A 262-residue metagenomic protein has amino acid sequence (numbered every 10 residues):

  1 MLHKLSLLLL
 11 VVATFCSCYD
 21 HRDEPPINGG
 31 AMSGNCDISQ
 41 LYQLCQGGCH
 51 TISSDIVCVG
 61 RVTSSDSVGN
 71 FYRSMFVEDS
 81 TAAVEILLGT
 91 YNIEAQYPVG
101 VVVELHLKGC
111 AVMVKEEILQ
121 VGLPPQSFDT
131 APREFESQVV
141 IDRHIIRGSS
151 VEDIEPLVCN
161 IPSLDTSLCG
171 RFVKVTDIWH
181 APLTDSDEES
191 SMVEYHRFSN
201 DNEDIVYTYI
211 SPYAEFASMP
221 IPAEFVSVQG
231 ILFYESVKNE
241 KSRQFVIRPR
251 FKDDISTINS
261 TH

Functional and structural regions predicted by a protein language model:
M1-S6: Bacterial N-terminal signal peptides that target proteins for export
L8-V12: Gram-negative bacterial Sec-dependent N-terminal signal peptides
T14-S17: C-terminal motif of bacterial Sec signal peptides marking the signal peptidase cleavage site
Y19-V99, E104-H262: OB-fold nucleic-acid-binding modules
